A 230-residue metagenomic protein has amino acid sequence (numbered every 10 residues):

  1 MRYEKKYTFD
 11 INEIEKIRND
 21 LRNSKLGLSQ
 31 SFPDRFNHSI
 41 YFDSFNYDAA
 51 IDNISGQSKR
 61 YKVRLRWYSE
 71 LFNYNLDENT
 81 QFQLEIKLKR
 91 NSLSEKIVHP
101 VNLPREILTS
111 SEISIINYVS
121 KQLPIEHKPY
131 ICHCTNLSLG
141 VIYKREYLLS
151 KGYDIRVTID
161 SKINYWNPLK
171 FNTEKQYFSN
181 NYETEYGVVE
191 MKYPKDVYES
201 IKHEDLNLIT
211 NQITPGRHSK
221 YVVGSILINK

Functional and structural regions predicted by a protein language model:
M1-K230: Phosphate-end processing signature that detects enzymes handling 5′-triphosphorylated RNA and polyphosphate
